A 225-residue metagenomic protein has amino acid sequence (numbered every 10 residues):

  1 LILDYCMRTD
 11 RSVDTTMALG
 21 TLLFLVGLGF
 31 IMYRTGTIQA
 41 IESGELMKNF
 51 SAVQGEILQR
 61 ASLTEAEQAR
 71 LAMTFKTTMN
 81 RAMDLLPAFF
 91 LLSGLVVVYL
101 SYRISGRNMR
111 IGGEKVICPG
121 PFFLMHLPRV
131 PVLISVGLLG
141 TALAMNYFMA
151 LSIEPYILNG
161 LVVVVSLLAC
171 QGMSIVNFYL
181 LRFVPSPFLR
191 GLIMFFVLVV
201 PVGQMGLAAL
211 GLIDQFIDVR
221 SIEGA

Functional and structural regions predicted by a protein language model:
L1-G36: Short helix-perturbing small/polar motifs within transmembrane alpha-helices
D4-M7, M32, A142-Y147, F195-P201: Hydrophobic alpha-helical transmembrane segments
C6, D10, Q39, S105-V116 (+3 more regions): Membrane-interfacial segments
T16-L28, F123-G137, F195-L198: Transmembrane alpha-helical segments of multi-pass membrane proteins
M32-A82: Membrane-interface interhelical loops and short interface/amphipathic helices in multi-pass inner-membrane
L63, A69-I117: Selected alpha-helical membrane-embedding segments in polytopic membrane proteins
G112-L167, Q171: Small-residue-rich helix-loop
A150-A225: Long, positively charged, glycine-interspersed low-complexity recognition regions
